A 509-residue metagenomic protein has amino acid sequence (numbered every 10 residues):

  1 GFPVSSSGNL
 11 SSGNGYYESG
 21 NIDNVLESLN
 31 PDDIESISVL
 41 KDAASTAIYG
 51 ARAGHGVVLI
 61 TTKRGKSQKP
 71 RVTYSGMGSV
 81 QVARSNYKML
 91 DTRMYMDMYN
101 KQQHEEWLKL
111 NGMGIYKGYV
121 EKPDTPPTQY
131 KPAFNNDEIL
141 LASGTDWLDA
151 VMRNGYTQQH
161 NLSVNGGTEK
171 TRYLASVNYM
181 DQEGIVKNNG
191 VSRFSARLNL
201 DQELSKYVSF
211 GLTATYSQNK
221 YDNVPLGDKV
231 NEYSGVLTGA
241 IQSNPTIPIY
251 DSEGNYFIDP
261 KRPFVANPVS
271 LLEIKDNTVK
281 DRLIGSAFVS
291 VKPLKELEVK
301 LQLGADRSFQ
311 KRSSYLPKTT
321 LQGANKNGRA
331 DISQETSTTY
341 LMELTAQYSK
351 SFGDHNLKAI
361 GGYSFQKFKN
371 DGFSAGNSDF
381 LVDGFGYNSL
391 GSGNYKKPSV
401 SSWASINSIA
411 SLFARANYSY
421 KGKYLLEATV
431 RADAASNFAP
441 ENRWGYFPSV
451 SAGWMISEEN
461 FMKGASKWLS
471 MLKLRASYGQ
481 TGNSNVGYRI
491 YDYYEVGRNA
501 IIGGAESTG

Functional and structural regions predicted by a protein language model:
F2-K41: Short acidic/polar hinge/loop motifs at secondary-structure boundaries that mediate gating or recognition
F2-V4, A43-A44, R64-K66, T481-S484: Acidic glycine-/aspartate-rich tracts in secreted/extracellular proteins
E18, I22-D23, A53, T157 (+5 more regions): Membrane-spanning beta-strands of outer-membrane beta-barrel proteins
A47, A53-G76, F134, H160-L162: N-terminal periplasmic accessory domains that precede and gate Gram-negative outer-membrane beta-barrel machines
V58, L162, A196-L198, G285-A287 (+5 more regions): Membrane-embedded beta-strands of outer-membrane beta-barrel proteins, especially the hydrophobic/small aromatic
T62-R64, G166-T168, Y179, L198 (+8 more regions): Residue-level signature of outer-membrane beta-barrel architecture
K66-G144, G184-V191, S195-R282, Q302-A410 (+1 more regions): Surface-exposed loop/interface segments of Gram-negative outer-membrane beta-barrel transport/assembly proteins
G76, V177-E183, L426-A435: Transmembrane beta-strand segments that form the barrel wall of outer-membrane beta-barrel proteins
